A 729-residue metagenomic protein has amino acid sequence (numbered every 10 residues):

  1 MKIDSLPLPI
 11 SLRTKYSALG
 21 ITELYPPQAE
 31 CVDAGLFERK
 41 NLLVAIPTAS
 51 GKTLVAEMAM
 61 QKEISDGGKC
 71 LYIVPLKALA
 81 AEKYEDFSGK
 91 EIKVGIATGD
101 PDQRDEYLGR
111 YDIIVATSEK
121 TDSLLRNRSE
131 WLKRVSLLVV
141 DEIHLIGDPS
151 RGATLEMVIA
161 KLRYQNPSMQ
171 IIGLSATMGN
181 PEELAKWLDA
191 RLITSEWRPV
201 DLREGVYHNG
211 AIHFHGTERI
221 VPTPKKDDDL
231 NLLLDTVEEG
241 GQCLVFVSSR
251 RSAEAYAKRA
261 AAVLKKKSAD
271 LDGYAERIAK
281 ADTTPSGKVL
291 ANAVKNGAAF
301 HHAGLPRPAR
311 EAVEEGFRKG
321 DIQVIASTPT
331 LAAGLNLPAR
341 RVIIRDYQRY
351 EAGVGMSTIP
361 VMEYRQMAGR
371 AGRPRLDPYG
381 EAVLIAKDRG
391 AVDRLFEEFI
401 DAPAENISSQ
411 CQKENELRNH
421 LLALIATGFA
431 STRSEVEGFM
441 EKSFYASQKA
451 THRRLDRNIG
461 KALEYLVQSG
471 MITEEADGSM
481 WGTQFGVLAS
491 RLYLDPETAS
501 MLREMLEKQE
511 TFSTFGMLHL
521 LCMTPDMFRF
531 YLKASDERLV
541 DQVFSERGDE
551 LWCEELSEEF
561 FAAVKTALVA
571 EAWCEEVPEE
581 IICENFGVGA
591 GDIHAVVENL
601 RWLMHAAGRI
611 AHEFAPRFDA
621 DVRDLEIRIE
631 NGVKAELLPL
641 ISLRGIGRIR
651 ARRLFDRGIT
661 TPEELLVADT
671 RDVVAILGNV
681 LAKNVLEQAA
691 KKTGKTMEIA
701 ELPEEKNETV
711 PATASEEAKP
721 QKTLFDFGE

Functional and structural regions predicted by a protein language model:
K2-A45: Conserved pre-motif I regulatory segment
Q61-E82: Conserved SF1/SF2 helicase motif Ia
A81-Y84, S88-G95, R250-D321, G353 (+2 more regions): Conserved C-terminal RecA-like helicase domain
D100-S136: Conserved helix/coil segment N-terminal to the catalytic DExD/H
S129-N166, I171: SF2 helicase catalytic motif II
A160, Q170, L174, G179-W187 (+3 more regions): Conserved interdomain linker/interface between the two RecA-like ATPase lobes of SF2 helicase motors
R341, Q348-Y350, S357-E397: Conserved segment of the helicase C-terminal RecA-like domain
G460-A462, Q468-S469, T473-S642, R648: C-terminal helical accessory/scaffold domains
